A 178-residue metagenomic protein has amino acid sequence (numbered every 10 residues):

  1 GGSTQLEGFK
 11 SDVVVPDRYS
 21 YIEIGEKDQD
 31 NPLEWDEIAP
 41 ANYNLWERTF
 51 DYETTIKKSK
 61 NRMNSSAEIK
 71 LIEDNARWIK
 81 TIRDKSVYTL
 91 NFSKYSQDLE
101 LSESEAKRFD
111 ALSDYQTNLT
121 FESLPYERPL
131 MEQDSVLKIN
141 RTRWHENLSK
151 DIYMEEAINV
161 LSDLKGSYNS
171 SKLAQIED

Functional and structural regions predicted by a protein language model:
G2-D178: C-terminal "post-core" interaction segments
